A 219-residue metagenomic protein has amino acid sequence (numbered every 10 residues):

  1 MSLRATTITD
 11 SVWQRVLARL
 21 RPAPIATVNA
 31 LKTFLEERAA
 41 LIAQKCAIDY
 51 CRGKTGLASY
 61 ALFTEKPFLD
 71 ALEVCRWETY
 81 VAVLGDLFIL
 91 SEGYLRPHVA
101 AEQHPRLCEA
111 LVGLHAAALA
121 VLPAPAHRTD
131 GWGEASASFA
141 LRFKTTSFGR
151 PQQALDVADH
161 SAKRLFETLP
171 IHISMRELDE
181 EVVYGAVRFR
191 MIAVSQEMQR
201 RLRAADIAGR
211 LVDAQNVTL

Functional and structural regions predicted by a protein language model:
M1-A40: Short, extreme N-terminal leader segments that mark the start of a protein/domain
M1-S11, K163-L219: Acidic, proline/glycine-rich low-complexity IDRs
R19, Y50, R201: Residues that form generic nucleotide/phosphate-binding pockets
P24, A30-L31, L35-K54, H104-C108 (+2 more regions): Polybasic, proline/glycine-rich intrinsically disordered low-complexity segments
Y50-A101: N-terminal interaction modules that seed assembly of large macromolecular complexes
L57-K66, A124-E134, G209-L219: Short glycine-rich, low-complexity/disordered patches
